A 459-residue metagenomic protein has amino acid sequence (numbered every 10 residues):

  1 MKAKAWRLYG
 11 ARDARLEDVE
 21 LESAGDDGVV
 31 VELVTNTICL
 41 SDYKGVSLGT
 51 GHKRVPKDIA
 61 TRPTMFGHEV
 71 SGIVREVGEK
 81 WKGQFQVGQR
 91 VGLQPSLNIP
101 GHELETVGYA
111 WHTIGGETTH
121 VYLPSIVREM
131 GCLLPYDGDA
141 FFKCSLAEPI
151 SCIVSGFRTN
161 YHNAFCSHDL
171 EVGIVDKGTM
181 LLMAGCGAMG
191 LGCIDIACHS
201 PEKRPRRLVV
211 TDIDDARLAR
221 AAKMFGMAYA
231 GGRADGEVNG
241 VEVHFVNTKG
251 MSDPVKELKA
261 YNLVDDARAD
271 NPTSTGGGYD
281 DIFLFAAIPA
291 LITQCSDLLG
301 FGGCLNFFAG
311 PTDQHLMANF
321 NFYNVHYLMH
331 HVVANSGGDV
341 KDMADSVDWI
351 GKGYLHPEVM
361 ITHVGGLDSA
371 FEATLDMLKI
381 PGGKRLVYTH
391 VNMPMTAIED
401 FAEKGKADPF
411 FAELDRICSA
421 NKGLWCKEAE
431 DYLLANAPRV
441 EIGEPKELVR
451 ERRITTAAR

Functional and structural regions predicted by a protein language model:
E22-T37, T50-P100, I114-G115: Glycine-rich beta-strand-centered segment in the early N-terminal region that forms part of a ligand/cofactor-binding
K57, P95-G178: NAD(P)H dinucleotide-binding glycine-rich loop of Rossmann-like/cofactor-binding domains, especially the beta1-alpha1
V77, P149, A184-G187: Glycine-rich Rossmann-fold phosphate-binding loop(s) that bind the pyrophosphate of adenine dinucleotide cofactors
A140, S151, G187-M189, P289-A290: Residue-level detector of alpha-helix initiation sites
A164, S252-V255, V264-N271, G277 (+3 more regions): C-terminal hydrophobic helical "lid"/dimerization subdomain of Rossmann-like NAD(P)H-dependent oxidoreductases
K177-G178, M183-C186, I194, C198-L291: Adenosine-nucleotide cofactor-binding segment
R206, G303-C304: Glycine-centered, small-residue-biased loops immediately flanking beta-strands in adenine/cofactor-binding cores
A290-T293, D297, A309-M329: Rossmann-fold NAD(P)-binding glycine/threonine-rich loop
